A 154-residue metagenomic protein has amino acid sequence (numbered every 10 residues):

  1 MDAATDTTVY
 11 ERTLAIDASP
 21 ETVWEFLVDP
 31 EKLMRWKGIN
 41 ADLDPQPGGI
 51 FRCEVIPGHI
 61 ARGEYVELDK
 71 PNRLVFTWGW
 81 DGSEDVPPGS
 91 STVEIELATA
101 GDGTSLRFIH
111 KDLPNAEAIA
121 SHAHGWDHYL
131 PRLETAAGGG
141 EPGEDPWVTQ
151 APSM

Functional and structural regions predicted by a protein language model:
T7, I56-G58, P88: Glycine-centered tight beta-turn/hairpin loop motif at sheet-sheet or coil-to-beta transitions
V9, G82-H128, T135: Beta-strand/loop substructures that line and gate deep hydrophobic ligand-binding cavities in soluble
E11-R12, A18, T22, E31-E64 (+2 more regions): Short beta-edge strand/loop motif at the mouth of beta-sheet-based domains
R12-L14, R62-E67, S91-A98: Hydrophobic/aromatic beta-strand elements that line small-molecule binding cavities or substrate pockets in beta-rich
P20-E21, V66-N72, E96-S105: A short, structured loop/turn motif at beta-sheet edges
V23, L33, F51, Y65 (+4 more regions): Hydrophobic pocket/interface hotspot
F26-L27, L68: Conserved catalytic core of Hanks-type protein kinase domains
P71-G79: Short, solvent-exposed secondary-structure boundary/capping segments
